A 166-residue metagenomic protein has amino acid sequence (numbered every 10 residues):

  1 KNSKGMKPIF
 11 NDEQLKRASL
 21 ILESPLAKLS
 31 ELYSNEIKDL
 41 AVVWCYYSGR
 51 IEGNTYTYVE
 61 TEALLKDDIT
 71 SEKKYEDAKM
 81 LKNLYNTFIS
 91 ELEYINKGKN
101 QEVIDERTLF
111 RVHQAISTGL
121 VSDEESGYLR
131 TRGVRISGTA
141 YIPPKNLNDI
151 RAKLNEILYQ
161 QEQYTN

Functional and structural regions predicted by a protein language model:
K1-N166: FIC/Doc superfamily catalytic core
